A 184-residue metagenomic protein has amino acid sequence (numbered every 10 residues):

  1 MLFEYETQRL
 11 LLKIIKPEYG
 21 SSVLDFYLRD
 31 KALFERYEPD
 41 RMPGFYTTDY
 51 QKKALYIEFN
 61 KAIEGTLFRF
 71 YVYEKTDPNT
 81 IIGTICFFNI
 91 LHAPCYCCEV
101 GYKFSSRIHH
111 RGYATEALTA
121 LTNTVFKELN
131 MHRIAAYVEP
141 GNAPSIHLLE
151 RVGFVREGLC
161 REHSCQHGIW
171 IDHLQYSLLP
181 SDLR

Functional and structural regions predicted by a protein language model:
M1-S22, F26-R36, R69-R184: Acyl-donor (CoA/ACP) binding surface of acyl/acetyltransferases
L33-Y56: Conserved GNAT-fold acetyl-CoA-binding loop/helix
D40, N60-I63, Y96, Y102: A broadly tuned "polar low-complexity/structure-edge" signature
P43, Y56-Y71: A short helix-loop-beta-strand connector motif used in the catalytic cores of GNAT acetyltransferases and, in some
